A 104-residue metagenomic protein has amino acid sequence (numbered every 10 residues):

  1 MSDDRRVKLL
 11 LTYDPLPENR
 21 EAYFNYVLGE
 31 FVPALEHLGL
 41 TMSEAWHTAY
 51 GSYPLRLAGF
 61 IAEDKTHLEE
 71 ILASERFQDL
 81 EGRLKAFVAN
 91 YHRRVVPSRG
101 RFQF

Functional and structural regions predicted by a protein language model:
S2, L28-M42, I61-V96: An amphipathic, aromatic/His-enriched active-site/gating alpha helix that lines ligand/cofactor pockets
V7-D14, A58: Active-site-flanking beta-strand signature of metal-NTP-handling nucleotidyl enzymes and homologous cyclase-like
T12-P17, E63, S98: Short, flexible beta-strand-to-coil junctions
P15-Y26: Short, surface-exposed ligand-recognition loops at beta-strand->loop->(often short) alpha-helix junctions that present
N19, T66-L68, R101: Residue-level signal for secondary-structure boundary sites
A45-T48: Short, solvent-exposed loop/turn elements at beta->coil junctions and helix N-caps that rim active or binding pockets
G51-P54: Short acidic/glycine-enriched loop/turn segments that link adjacent beta-strands
V96-F104: Short, low-order "capping/linker" segments at domain edges
